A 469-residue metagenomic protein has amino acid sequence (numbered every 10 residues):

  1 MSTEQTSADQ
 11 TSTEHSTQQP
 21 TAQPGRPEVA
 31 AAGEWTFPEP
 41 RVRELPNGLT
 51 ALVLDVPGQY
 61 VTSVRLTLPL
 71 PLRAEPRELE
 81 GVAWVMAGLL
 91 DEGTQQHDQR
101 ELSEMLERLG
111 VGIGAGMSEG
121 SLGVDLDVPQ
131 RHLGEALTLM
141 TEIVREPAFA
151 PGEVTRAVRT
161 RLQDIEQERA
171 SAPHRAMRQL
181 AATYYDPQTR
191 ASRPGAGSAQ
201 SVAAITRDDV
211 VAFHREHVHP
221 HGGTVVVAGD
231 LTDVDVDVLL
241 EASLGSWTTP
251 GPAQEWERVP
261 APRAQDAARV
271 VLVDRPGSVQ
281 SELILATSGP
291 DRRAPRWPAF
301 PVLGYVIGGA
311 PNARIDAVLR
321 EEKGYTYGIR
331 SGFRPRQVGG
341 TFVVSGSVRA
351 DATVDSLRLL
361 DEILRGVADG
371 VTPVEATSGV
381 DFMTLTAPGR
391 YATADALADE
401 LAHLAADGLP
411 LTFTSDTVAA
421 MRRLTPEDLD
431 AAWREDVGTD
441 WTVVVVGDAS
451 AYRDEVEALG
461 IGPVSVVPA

Functional and structural regions predicted by a protein language model:
S2-Q5, D9-P24, E44, E101-E255 (+2 more regions): Charge-rich, well-structured scaffold segments of protease-associated domains
T17-T62: N- or domain-start disorder-to-order transition segments that initiate the globular core
T36-F37, E107, A267, E427: Residues that act as N-cap/strand-start positions at coil-to-secondary-structure junctions
E39, N47-L49, Y60-L66, G120-L122 (+5 more regions): Envelope-exposed proteins and targeting segments
R41, T50-D55, A212-R215, A267-D274 (+1 more regions): Short, surface-exposed beta-strand/loop micro-motifs that present aromatic residues
L54-L70, E80, A182, P252-N312: His/Glu-based metal-binding/catalytic segments typifying zinc-dependent metallopeptidases
S63-D127, R193-P194, G309-Y325: M16/MPP (pitrilysin/insulinase) zinc-metallopeptidase core fold and M16-derived inactive scaffolds
L79, A83, L133, L137 (+5 more regions): Short, charged, low-complexity patches
